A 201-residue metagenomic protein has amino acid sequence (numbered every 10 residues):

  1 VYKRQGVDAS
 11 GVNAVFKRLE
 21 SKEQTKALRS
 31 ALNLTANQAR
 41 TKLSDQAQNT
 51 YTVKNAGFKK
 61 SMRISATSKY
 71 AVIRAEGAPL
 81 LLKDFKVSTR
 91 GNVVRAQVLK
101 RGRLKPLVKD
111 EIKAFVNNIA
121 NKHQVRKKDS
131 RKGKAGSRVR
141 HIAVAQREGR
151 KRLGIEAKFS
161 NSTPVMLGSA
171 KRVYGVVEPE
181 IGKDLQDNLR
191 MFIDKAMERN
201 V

Functional and structural regions predicted by a protein language model:
K3-V201: Short, Lys/Arg-rich flexible segments
